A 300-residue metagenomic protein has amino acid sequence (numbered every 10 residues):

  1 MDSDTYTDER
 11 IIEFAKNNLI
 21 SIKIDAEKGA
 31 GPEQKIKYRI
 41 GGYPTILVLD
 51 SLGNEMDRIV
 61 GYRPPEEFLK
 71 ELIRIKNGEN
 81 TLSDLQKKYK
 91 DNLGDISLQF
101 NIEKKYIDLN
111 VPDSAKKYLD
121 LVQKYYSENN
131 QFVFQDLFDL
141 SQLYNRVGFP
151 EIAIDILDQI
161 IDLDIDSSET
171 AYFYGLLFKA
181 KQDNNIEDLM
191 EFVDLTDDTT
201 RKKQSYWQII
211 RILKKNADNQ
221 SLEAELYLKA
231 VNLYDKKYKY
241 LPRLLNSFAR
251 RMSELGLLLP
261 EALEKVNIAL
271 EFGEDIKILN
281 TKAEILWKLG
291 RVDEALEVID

Functional and structural regions predicted by a protein language model:
S3-A30, V48: Thiol-based oxidoreductase modules, predominantly thioredoxin-like and allied folds used for disulfide exchange
G41-T81: Non-catalytic, surface beta->alpha helical segment in thiol-disulfide oxidoreductase systems
K70-Y118: Charged, amphipathic alpha-helical linkers/stalks
R74, G78, D108, R146 (+3 more regions): Register position in tetratricopeptide repeats
L82-K88, D113-Y126, F149-L163, N184-T196 (+3 more regions): Alpha-helical repeat scaffolds
N92-F100, E128-D139, L163-G175, D198-I209 (+2 more regions): Generic helix N-cap/helix-start motif at coil->alpha-helix transitions
K105-D139, N145: Short, charge-rich amphipathic alpha-helical segments embedded in non-transmembrane helical bundles/solenoids
Q142, Y174-K179, W207-D218, L228-K288: Alpha-helical adaptor scaffolds
